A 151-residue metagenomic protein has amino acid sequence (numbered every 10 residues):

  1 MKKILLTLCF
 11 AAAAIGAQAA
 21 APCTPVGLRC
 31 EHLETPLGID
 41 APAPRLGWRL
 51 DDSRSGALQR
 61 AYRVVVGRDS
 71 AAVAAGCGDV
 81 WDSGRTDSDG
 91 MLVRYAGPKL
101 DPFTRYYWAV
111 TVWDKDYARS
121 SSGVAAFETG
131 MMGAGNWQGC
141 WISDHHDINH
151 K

Functional and structural regions predicted by a protein language model:
K2-L8: Sec-dependent signal peptide recognition, specifically the positively charged N-region followed immediately by
L8-Q18: Hydrophobic h-region of N-terminal signal peptides that target proteins for export in Gram-negative bacteria
A14-G16, G27, R45-L46, A61 (+2 more regions): A generic alpha-helix preference that emphasizes hydrophobic side chains
G16, I148-K151: Short, intrinsically disordered, charge-balanced linker/junction segments flanking boundaries in proteins
A20-S55, A126-W137: Pro/Thr/Ser/Gly-rich low-complexity, intrinsically disordered linker/stalk tracts
L50, A57-R105, T111, K115-S122 (+1 more regions): Recognizes extended acidic, P/S/T-rich segments that occur within or adjacent to Ig-like beta-sandwich modules
